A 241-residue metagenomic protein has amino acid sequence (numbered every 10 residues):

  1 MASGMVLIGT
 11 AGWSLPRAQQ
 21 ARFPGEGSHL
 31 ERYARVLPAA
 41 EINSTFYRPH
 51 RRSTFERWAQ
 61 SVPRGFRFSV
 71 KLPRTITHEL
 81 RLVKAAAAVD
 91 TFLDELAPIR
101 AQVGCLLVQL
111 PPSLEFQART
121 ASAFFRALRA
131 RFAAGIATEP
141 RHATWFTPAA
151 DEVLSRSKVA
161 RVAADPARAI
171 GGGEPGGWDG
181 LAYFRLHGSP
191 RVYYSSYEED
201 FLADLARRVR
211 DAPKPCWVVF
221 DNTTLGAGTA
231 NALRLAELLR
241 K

Functional and structural regions predicted by a protein language model:
M1-K241: Residues lining hydrophobic/aromatic ligand-binding pockets adjacent to catalytic sites
